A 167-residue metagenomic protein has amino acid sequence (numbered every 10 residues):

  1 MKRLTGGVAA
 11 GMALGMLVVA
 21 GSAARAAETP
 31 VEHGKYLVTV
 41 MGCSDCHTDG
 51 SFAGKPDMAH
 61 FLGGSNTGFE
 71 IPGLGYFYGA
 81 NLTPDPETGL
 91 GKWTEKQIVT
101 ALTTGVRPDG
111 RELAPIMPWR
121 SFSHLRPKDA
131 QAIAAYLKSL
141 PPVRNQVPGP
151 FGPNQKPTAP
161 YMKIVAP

Functional and structural regions predicted by a protein language model:
M1-G6: N-terminal secretory signal peptides that target proteins for export/translocation
A9-A20: Bacterial N-terminal signal peptides
G21-A26: Sec/Tat signal peptide C-region and signal peptidase I cleavage site
A27-T29, K35, V40, T48-F77 (+1 more regions): Flexible coil segments in periplasmic/lumen-exposed cytochrome c-class electron-transfer proteins
D45: Short, cysteine/histidine-rich loop/knuckle motifs that typically chelate Zn2+
F69-T100: Mid-chain, structured segments of secreted extracytoplasmic proteins
E87-W93, V99-V106, W119-F122, A134-A135: A structural feature that tracks compact, well-ordered secondary-structure segments with a strong bias toward
